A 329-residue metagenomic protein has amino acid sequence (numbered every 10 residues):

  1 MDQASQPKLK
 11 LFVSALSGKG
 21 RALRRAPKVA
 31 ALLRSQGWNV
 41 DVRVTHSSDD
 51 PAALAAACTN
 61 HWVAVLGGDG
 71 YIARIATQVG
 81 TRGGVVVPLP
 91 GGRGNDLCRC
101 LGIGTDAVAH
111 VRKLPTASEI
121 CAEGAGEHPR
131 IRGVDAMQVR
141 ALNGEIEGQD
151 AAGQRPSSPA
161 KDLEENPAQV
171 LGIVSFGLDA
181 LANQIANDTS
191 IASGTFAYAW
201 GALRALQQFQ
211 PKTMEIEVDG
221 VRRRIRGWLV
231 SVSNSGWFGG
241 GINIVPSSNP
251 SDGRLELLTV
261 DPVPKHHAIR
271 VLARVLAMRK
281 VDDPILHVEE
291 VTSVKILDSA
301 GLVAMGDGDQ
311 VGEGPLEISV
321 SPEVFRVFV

Functional and structural regions predicted by a protein language model:
M1-L66, A73, T77, T81 (+3 more regions): ATP/NTP phosphate-donor binding region
A22, R74-T77, L97-R99, G241-I242 (+2 more regions): Short glycine-/acidic-enriched loop or helix-start segments at secondary-structure transitions that form or flank
Q36, R43-T45, T81-V85, G91-G227: Catalytic core of DAGKc-family lipid kinases
S175, D179, S231-I244, Q310: Glycine-rich phosphate/pyrophosphate-binding beta-alpha loops
D179-A182, R224-R226, F238-G241, K265-A268: Short acidic/glycine-rich loop or secondary-structure boundary segments that cap or lie
S190-A197, G240-G241, P246-H267: Gly/Ser/Thr-rich active-site loops/lids in small-molecule metabolic enzymes that frequently grip phosphoryl groups
V218-D219, R224, N249-P250, T259-V329: ATP/nucleoside-binding phosphotransfer catalytic cores, i.e., glycine-rich phosphate-binding loops
